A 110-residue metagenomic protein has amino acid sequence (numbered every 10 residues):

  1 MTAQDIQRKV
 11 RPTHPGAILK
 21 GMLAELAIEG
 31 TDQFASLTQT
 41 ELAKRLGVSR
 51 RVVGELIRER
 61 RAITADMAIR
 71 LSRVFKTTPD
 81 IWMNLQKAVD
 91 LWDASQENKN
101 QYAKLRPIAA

Functional and structural regions predicted by a protein language model:
M1-I6, A110: Intrinsically disordered, low-complexity and often Lys/Arg-enriched segments
Q4-T38: A short, Lys/Arg-rich alpha-helix, primarily the initiator
L23-A24, A43, S72: Residue-level preference for well-ordered alpha-helical positions
L26, R60, F75, Q86-V89: The DNA-recognition helices of helix-turn-helix-type DNA-binding domains
G30-E55: Short alpha-helical DNA-recognition segment
T38, S49-V52, R60, T64 (+1 more regions): Short coil turns linking two alpha-helices in DNA-binding domains
G47, D66-N84: DNA major-groove recognition helix of helix-turn-helix/homeodomain DNA-binding modules
R73, M83-A110: Short, charged recognition helix plus adjacent turn of helix-turn-helix-like nucleic-acid-binding domains
